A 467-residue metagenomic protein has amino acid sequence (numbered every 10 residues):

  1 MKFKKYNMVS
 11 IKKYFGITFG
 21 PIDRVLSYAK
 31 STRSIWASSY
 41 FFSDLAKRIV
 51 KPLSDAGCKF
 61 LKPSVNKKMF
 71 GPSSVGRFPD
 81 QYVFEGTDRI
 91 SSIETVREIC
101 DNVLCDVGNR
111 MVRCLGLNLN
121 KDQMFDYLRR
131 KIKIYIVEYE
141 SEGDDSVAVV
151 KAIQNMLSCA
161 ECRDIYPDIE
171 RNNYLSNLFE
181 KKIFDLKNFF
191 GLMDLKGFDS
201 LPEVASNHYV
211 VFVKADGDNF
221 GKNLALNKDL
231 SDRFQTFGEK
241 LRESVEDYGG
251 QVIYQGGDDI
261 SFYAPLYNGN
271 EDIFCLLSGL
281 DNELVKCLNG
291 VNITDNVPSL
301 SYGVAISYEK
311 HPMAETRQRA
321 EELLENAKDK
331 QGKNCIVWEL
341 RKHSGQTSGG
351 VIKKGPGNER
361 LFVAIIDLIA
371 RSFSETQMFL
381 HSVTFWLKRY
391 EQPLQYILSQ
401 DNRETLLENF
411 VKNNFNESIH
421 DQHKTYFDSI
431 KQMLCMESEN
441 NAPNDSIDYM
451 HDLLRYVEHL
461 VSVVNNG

Functional and structural regions predicted by a protein language model:
M1-G467: Regulatory and interdomain segments flanking nucleotide-handling catalytic cores in signaling/defense enzymes
